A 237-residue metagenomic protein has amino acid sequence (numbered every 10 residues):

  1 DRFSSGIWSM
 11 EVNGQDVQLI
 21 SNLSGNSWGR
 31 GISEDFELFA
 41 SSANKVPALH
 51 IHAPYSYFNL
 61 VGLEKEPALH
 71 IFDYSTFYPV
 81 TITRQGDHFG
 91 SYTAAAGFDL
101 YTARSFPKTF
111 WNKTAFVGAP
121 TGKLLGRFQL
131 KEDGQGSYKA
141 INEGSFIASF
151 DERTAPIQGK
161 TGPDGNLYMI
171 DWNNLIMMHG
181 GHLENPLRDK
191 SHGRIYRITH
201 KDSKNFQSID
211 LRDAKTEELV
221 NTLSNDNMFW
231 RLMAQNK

Functional and structural regions predicted by a protein language model:
D1-N221, F229-M233, K237: Beta-propeller domains with acidic blade repeats across secreted/periplasmic ectodomains and cytosolic WD/CNH propellers
